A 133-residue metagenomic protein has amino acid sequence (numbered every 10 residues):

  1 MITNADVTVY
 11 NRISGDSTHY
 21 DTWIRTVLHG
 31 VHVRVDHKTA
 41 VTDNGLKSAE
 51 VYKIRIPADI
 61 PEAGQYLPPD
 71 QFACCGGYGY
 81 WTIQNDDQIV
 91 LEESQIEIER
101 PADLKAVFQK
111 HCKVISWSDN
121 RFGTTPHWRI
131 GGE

Functional and structural regions predicted by a protein language model:
M1-L28, V35: N-terminal intrinsically disordered, low-complexity, charge/repeat-rich segments that act as generic
D21-E133: Short, conserved turn/kink motifs that form compact alpha/beta structural patches or helix kinks used as
